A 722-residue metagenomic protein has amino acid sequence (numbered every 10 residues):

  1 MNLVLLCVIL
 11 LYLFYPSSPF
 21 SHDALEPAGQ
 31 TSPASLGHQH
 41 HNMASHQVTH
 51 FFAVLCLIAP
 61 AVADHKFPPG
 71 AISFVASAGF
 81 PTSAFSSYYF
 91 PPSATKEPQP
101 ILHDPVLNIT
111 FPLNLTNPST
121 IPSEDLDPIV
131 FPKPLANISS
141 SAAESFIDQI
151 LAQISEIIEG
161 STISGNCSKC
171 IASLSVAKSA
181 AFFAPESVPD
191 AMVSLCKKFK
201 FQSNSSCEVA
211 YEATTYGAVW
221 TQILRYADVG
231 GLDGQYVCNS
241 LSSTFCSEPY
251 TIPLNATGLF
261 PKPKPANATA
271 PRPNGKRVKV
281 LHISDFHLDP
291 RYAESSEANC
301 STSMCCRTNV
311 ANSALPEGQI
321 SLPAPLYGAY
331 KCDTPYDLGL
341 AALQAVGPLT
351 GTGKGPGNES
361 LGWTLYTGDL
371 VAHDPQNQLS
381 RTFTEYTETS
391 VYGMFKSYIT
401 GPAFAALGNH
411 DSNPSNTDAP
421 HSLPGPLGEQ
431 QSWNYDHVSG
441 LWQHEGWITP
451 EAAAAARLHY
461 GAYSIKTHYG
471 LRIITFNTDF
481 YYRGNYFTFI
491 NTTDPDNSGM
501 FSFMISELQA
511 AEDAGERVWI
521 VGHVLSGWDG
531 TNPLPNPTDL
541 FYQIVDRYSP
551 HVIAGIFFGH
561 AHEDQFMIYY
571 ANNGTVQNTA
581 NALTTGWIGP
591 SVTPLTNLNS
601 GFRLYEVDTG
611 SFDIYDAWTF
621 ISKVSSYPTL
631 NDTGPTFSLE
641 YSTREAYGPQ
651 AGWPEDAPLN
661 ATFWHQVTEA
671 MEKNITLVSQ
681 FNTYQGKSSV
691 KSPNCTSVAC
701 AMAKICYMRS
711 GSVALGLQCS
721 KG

Functional and structural regions predicted by a protein language model:
N2-P19, M43-D64: Fungal secretory targeting signals
D64-F201, S205-V209, G217-T221, D228-N239 (+7 more regions): Metal-dependent phosphoesterase/phosphodiesterase active-site architecture
I283-S284, G362-D369, A403-N409, W519-H523 (+2 more regions): Active-site neighborhood of phospho(di)ester-bond hydrolases with catalytic His/Asp-centered motifs
P290, A372-P375, H410-N416, R483-G484 (+3 more regions): Active-site environment of divalent metal-dependent phosphoester hydrolases
K331-L427: Core catalytic region of metal-dependent phosphoesterases/phosphodiesterases, especially metallo-beta-lactamase-like
T387-A406, P537-F557, N572-T593: Histidine/cysteine- and/or acidic
T417-N434, T531-V545, G574-V576: Short, electropositive alpha-helical surface patch
F480-S502, Q509-F558, I568: Active-site-proximal segments of metal-dependent phosphoesterases and phosphodiesterases across multiple
